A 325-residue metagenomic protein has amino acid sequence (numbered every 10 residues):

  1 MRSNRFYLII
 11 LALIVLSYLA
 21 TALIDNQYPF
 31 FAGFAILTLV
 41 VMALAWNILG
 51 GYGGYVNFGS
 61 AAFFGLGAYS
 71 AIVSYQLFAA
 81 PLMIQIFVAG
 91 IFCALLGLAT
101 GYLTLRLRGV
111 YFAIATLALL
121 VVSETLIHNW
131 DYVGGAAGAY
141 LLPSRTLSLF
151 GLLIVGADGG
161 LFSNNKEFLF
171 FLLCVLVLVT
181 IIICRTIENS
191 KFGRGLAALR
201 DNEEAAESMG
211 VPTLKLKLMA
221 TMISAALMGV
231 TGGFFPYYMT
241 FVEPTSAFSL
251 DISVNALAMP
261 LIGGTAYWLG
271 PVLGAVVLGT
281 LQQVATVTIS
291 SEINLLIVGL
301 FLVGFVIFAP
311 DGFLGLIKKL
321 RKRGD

Functional and structural regions predicted by a protein language model:
M1-D325: Transmembrane alpha-helices and adjacent helix-loop boundaries
